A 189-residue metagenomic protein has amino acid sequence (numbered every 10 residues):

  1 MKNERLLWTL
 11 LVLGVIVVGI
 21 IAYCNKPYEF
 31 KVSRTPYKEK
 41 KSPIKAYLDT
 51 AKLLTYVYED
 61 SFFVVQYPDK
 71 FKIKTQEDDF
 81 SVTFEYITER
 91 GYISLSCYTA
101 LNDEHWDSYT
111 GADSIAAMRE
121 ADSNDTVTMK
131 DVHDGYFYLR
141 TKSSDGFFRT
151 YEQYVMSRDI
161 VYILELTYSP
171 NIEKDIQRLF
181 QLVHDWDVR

Functional and structural regions predicted by a protein language model:
K2-T83, H133, G146-F147, R158-I160 (+1 more regions): N-terminal targeting sequences that direct proteins away from the cytosol to non-cytosolic compartments
V32-K38, W106-I115: Short, basic/low-complexity N-terminal boundary segments at the transition from targeting/disordered tails
Y47-T55, E89-L95, I115-N124: Short low-complexity stretches enriched in small and charged residues
K70, I87-R90, T99-L101, V132-G135 (+1 more regions): Short, solvent-exposed coil/turn segments at beta-strand boundaries
K70, N102-W106, T110, R119 (+2 more regions): N-terminal secretory signal sequences
T83-A112: A short acidic-to-branched-hydrophobic micro-motif
F84-Y86, C97, R140-S143, Y154 (+1 more regions): Short beta-strand element of the conserved SAM-dependent methyltransferase core
D113-I163, T167: Signature of long, low-cysteine stretches enriched in small and polar/charged residues
